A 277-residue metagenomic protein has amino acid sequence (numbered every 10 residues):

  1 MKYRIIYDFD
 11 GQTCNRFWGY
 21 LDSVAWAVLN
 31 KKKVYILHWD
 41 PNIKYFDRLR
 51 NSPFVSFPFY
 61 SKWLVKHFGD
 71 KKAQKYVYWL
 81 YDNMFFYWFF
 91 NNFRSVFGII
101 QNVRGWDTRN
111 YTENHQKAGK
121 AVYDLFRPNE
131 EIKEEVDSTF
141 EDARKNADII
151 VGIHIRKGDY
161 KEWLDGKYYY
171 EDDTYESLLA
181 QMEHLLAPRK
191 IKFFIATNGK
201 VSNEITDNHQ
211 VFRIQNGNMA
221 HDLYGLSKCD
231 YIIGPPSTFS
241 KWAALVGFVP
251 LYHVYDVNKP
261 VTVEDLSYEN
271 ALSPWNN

Functional and structural regions predicted by a protein language model:
M1-I5: Extreme N-terminal starter segment of soluble prokaryotic enzymes
D8-W18, E162-L164: A short, glycine/small-residue-rich beta-strand->loop->alpha-helix junction that serves as a flexible
T13, L185-Y255, K259-V263: Donor-binding and catalytic core of enzymes assembling or modifying cell-surface/extracellular glycoconjugates
F17-V28, E176-E183: Histidine-anchored nucleotide/phosphate-binding helix
K32-I43: A short beta-strand-loop structural module common to alpha/beta enzyme folds
I36-H38, G152-I155, F193-T197: Short beta-strand segments
K44-K190: Secretory-pathway luminal glycosyltransferase catalytic domains
K62, K259-N277: Leloir-type glycosyltransferase catalytic cores
